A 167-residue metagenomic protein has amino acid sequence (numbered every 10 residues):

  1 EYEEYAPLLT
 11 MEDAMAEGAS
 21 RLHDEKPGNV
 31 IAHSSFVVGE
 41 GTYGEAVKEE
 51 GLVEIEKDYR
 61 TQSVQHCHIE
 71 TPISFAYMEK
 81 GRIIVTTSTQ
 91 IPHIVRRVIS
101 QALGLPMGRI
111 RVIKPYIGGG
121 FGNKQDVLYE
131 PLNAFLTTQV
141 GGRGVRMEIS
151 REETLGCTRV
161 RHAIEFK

Functional and structural regions predicted by a protein language model:
E1-K167: Structural alpha/beta core scaffold segments of enzyme domains
